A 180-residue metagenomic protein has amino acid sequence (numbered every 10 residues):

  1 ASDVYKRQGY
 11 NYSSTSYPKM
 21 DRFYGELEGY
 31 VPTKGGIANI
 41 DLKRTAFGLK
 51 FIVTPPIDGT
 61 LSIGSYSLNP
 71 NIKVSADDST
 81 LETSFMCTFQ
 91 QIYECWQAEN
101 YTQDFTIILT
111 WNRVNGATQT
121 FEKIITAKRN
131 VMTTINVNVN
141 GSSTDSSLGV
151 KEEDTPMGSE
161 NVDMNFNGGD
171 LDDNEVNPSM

Functional and structural regions predicted by a protein language model:
S2-A46: Short, low-hydrophobicity acidic/polar segments
S2-R7, T60-M132, N174-M180: Tryptophan-paired
Y30, G64-Y66, G169: Generic beta-strand hydrophobic packing signal
L42-I57: A short, Gly/Thr-enriched small/hydrophobic beta-strand-prone motif that recurs across taxa
T54-P70, V137-V150: Repeat-unit-sized solenoid/scaffold elements
V114-M180: Hydrophilic extracytoplasmic domains
